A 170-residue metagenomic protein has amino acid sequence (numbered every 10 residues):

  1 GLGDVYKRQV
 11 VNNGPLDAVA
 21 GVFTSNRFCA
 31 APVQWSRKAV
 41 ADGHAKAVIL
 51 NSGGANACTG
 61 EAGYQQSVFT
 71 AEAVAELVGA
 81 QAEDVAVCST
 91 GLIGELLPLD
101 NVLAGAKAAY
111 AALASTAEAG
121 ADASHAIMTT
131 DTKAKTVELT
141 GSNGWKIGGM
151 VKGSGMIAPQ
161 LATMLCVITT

Functional and structural regions predicted by a protein language model:
L2-Y6: Short, small-residue-biased leader/transition segments that mark boundaries at the very start of proteins
K7-V11, V40-A47: N-terminal glycine-rich anion-binding loops that anchor highly charged ligand groups
G14, K38, G53-A55, T90-L92: Short, ordered loop/turn segments at secondary-structure junctions
F23-A41, M128-N143: Glycine-rich oxoanion-binding loops at beta->alpha junctions
F28-A39, Y64-V78: Short, well-ordered amphipathic alpha-helical segments that serve as non-catalytic structural scaffolds within diverse
K46-G53, D84-T90: Glycine- and acidic-rich phosphate- and metal-coordinating loops
A57-E61, G94-L97: A generic structural signal for short coil/turn motifs at secondary-structure boundaries
V68, A73-T170: Glycine-rich, mobile lid/loop segments that gate access to catalytic sites or pores
